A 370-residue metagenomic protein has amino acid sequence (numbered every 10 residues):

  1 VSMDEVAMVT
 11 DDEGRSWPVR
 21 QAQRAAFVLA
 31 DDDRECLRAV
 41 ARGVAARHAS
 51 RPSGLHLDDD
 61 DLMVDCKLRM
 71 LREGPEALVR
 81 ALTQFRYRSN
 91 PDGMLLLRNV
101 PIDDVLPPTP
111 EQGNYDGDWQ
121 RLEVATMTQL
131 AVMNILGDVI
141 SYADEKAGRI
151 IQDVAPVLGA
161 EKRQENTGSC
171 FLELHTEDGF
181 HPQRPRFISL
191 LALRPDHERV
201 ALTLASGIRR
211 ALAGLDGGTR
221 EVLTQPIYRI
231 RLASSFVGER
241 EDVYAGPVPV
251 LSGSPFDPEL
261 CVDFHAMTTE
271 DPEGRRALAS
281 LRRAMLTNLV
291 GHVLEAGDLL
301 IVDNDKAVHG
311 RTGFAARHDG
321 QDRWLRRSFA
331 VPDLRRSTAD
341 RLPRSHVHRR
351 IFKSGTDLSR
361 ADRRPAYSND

Functional and structural regions predicted by a protein language model:
S2-E73, A77, S89-P110, Q152-A296 (+1 more regions): Active-site environment of non-heme Fe oxygenases that use a 2-His-1-carboxylate facial triad
L82-R86, T128-I140, M285, L289: Hydrophobic, Leu/Ile/Phe/Ala-enriched alpha-helical segments that form helix-helix packing faces
R86-R88, R121-V124, F180-H181: Short, charge-rich binding segments
P108-D118: Glycine-/proline-rich flexible loop or hinge segments
D116-Q164: A gly/proline- and charged-residue-enriched helix-loop-helix capping module
